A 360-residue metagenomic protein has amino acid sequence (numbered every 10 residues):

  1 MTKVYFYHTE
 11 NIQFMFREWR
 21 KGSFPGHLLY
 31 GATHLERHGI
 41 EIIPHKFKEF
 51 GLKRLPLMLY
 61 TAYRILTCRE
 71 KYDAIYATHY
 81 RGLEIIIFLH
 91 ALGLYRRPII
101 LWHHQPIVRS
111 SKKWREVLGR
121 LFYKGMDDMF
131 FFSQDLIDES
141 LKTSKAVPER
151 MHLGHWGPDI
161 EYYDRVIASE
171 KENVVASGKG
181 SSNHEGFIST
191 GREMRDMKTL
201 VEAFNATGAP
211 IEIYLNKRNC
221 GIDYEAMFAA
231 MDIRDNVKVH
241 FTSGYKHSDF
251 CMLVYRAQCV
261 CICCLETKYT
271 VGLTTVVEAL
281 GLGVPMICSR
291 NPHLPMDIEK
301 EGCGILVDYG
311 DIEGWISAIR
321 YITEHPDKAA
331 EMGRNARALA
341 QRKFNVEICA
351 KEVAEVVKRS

Functional and structural regions predicted by a protein language model:
E49-F50, R97-K113: A short, histidine- and acid-enriched strand-loop-helix "catalytic/donor-clamping" loop that lines the nucleotide-sugar
Y63-K71, S110-F130: Membrane-proximal helix-turn-helix segments that form the acceptor-binding/catalytic region of lipid-linked
D127-K142, A146-R165, E172-N173, N183 (+1 more regions): Donor nucleotide-sugar binding/catalytic pocket of nucleotide-sugar-dependent glycosyltransferases
V174-R195, L200-E212: Conserved donor-binding/catalytic core segment of Leloir-type glycosyltransferases
L215, Y224-M252: Nucleotide-activated donor-binding/catalytic signature segment of Leloir-type glycosyltransferases, i.e., the conserved
M252-Y269, V284: Acidic donor-binding loop of glycosyltransferase active sites
K300-E301, I305-I312, Y321-D327: Conserved acidic donor-binding segment of nucleotide-sugar-dependent glycosyltransferases
Y321, K328-R342, E352-E355: A short, well-ordered alpha-helix in the C-terminal region of glycosyltransferases
